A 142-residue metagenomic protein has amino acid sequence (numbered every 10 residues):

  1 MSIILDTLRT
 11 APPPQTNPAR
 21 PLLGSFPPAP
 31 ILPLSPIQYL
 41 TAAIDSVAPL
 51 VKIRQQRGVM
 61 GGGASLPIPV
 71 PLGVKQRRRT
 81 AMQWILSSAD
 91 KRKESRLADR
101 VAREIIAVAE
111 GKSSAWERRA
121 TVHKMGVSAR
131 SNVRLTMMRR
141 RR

Functional and structural regions predicted by a protein language model:
S2-R142: Strongly charged
